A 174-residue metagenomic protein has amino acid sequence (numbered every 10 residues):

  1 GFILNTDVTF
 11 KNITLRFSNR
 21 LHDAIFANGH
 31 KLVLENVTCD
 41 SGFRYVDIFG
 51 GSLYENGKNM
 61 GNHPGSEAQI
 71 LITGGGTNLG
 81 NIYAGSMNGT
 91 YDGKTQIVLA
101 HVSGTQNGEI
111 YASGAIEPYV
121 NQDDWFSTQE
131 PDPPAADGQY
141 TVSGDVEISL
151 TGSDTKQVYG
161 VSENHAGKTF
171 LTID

Functional and structural regions predicted by a protein language model:
G1, D7-N12, G29-K31, N36 (+10 more regions): Detector for repetitive beta-architecture
G1-V33, E55-G57, G61-N62: Extracellular beta-strand-rich solenoid/capping regions of secreted or surface-exposed proteins that bind or remodel
L15, N19-H22, C39, F43-G65 (+3 more regions): Acidic/polar low-complexity surface segments
